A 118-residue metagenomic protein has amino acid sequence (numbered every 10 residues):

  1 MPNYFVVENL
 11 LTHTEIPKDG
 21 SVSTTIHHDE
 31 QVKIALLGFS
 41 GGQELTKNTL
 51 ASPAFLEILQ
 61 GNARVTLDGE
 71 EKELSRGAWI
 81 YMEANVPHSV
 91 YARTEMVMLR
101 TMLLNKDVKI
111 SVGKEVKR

Functional and structural regions predicted by a protein language model:
M1-Q31, T66, E115-R118: A short, N-terminal "cap"/entry segment at the start of jelly-roll beta-barrel domains of the cupin/DSBH fold
G20, K33-L50: Conserved short histidine dyad/triad with adjacent acidic residue
K33, N62-R64, E71, P87 (+1 more regions): Structural motif
G38-S40, T49-V65: Short, conserved beta-strand element in jelly-roll/cupin
L45-K47, V65-T66, M82, P87-R93: Short beta-strand His + acidic residue motifs that chelate non-heme Fe in jelly-roll/DSBH and cupin folds
L59-Q60, S75-R76, T94: A cytosolic small-molecule/anion-sensing beta-strand core signal
G69-A84: Short acidic-glycine-tyrosine-enriched beta hairpin
A84-V108: Ligand-binding loop in jelly-roll beta-barrel domains
